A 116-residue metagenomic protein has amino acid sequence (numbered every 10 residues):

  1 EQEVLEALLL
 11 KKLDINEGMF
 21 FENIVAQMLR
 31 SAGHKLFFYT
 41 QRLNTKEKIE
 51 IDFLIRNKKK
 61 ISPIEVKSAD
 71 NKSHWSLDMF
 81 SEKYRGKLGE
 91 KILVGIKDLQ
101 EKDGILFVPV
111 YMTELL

Functional and structural regions predicted by a protein language model:
E1-L116: A cross-kingdom feature that marks ATP-driven nucleic-acid transaction machinery
